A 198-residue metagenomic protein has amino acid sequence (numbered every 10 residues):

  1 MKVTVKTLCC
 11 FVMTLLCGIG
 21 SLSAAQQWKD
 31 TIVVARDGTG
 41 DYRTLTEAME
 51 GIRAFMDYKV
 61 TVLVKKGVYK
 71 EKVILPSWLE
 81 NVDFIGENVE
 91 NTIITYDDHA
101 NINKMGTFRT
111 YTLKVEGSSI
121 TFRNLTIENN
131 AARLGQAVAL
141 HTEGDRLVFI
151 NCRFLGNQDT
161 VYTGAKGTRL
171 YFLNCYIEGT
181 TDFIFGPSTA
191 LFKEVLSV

Functional and structural regions predicted by a protein language model:
M1-F11: Bacterial N-terminal signal peptides that target proteins for export
L8, G67-K70, L147: Short, internal active-site loops enriched in acidic
C9-G20: Bacterial N-terminal signal peptides
S21-E47: Right-handed parallel beta-helix/beta-solenoid
K29, D57-K59: A general structural motif
R36-G38, R43, K59-T61, K66 (+1 more regions): Right-handed parallel beta-helix/beta-spiral solenoid domain characteristic of secreted/periplasmic
R43-A54, K70-W78, F84, Y162-K166 (+1 more regions): Short, T/G/N/S-enriched strand-turn elements that build extracellular solenoid repeat scaffolds
G106, S119-V198: Right-handed parallel beta-helix
